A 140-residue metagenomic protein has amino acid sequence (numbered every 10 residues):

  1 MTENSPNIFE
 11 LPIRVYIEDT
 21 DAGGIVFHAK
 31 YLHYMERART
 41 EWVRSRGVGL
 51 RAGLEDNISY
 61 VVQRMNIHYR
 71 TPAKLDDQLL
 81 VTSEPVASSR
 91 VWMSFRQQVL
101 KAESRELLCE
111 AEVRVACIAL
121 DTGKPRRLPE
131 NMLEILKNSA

Functional and structural regions predicted by a protein language model:
T2-V62, I118-A140: Hot-dog-fold acyl-thioester-processing enzymes
Y16, R70, K101: Residue-level recognition of the GNAT/N-acetyltransferase active site
W42-M93, L108-A111: Hydrophobic beta-strand-centered segment that forms part of the acyl-chain substrate-binding groove
R96: Basic, polyanion-binding surface patches
E103-R105, D121: Solvent-exposed strand-loop boundary residues in beta-sheet-rich modules
E106-L107, P125: Beta-sandwich strand segments
R114-A116: Short beta-strand edge segments in extracellular beta-sheet folds
